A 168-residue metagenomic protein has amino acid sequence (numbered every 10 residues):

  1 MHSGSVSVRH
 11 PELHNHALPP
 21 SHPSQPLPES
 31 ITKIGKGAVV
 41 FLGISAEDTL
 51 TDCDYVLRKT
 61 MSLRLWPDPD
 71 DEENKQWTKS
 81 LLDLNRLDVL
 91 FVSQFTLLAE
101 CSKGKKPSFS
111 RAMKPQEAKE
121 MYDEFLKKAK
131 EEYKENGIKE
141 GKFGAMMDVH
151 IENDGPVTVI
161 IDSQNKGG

Functional and structural regions predicted by a protein language model:
M1-G104, S108, E120-G168: N-terminal, polar/charged subdomain of small-to-medium soluble alpha/beta proteins
A112-E120: A short acidic, glycine-rich active-site loop that binds or catalyzes chemistry on phosphate/adenosine moieties
